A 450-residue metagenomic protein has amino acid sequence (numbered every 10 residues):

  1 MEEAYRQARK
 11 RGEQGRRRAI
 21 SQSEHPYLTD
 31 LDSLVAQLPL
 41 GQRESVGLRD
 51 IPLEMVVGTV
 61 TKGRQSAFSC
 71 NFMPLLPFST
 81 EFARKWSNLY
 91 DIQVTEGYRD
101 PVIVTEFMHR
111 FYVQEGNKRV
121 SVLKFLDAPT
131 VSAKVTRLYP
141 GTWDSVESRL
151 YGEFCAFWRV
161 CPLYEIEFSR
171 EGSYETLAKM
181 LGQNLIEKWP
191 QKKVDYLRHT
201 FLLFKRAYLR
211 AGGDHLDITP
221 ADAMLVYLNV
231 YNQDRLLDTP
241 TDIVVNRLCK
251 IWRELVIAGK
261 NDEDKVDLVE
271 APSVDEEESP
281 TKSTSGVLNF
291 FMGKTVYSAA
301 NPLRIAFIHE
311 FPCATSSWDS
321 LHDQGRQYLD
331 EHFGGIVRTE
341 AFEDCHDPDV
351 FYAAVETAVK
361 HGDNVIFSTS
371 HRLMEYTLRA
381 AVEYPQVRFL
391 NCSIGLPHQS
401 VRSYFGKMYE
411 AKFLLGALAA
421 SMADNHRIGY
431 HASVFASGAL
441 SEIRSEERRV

Functional and structural regions predicted by a protein language model:
M1-R110, Q114-K118, F125, R170-G182 (+1 more regions): Short, charged/polar connector segments at secondary-structure boundaries
F107-R110, Q114-K179: Glycine- and acidic-residue-rich phosphate-binding/metal-coordinating active-site segment common to enzymes that handle
A306-Q324, L329, F342-P348, H371 (+1 more regions): Extracytoplasmic "Venus flytrap"
P348-D363: Short, well-structured alpha-helical segments in soluble
G362-H371, L390-C392: Periplasmic-binding protein-like
V382-F405: Flexible loop/hinge segments that line or gate small-molecule binding clefts
Y404-H426: Hydrophobic alpha-helical segments within soluble ligand-binding/sensing domains
E447-V450: Conserved small/polar residues in nucleotide/adenosyl-binding loops
